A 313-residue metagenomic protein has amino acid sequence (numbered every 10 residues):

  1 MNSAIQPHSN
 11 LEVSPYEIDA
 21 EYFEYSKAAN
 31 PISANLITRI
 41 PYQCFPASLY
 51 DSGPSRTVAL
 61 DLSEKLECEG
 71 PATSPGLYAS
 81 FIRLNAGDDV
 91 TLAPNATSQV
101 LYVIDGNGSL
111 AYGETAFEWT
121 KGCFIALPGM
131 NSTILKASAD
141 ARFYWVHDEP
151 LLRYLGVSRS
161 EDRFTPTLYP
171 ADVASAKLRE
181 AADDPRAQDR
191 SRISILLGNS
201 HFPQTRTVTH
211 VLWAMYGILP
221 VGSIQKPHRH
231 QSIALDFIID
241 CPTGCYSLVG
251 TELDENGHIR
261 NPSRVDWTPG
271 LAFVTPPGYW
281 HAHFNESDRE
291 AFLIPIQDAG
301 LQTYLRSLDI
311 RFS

Functional and structural regions predicted by a protein language model:
M1-S74, G156-Y216, S313: A short, N-terminal "cap"/entry segment at the start of jelly-roll beta-barrel domains of the cupin/DSBH fold
N2-E17, E21, S98-L178, L305: Hydrophobic, ordered structural segments
N2-I40, I233-S313: C-terminal functional regions that serve as terminal interaction/effector modules
V13, E17, G70-T73, D88-V100 (+6 more regions): Short, low-complexity cationic-aromatic patches
T57-E69, Y78-N95, W213-I233, Y279: Conserved short histidine dyad/triad with adjacent acidic residue
S80-I82, L101, Y144, M215-G217 (+2 more regions): Conserved hydrophobic/aromatic positions in well-ordered beta-strands
N85, D89-C123, I238-P269, S307: A short beta-strand-loop-beta hairpin characteristic of the jelly-roll/cupin
N85, E118-A139, V146-E149, R264-S287 (+1 more regions): Conserved metal-binding segment of the jelly-roll/cupin
